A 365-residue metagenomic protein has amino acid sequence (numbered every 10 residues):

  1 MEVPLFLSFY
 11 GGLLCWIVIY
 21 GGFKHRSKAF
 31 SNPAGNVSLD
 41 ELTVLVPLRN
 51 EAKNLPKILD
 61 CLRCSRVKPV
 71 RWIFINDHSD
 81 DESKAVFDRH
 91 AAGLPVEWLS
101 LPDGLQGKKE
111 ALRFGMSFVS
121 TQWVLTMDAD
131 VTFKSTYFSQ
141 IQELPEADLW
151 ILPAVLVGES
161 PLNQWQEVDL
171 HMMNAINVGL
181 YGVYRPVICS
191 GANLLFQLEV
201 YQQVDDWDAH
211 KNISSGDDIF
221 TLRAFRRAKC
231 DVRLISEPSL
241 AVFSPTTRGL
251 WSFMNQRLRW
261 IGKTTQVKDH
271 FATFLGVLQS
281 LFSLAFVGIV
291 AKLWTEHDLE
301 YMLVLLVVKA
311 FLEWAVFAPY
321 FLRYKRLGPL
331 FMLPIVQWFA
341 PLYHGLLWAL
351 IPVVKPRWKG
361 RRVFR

Functional and structural regions predicted by a protein language model:
M1-N36: N-terminal membrane-anchoring/stem segments of glycan-assembly enzymes
Y10, S100, L105-A111, G115 (+5 more regions): Long helical/loop segments within the catalytic core of UDP-sugar-dependent glycosyltransferases, especially the large
K24, N36, L275, Q279-K355: Membrane-embedded multi-pass helical conduit in multi-pass membrane proteins, especially envelope-biosynthetic
D60-P69: Short, acidic, metal-binding catalytic loop of nucleotide-sugar glycosyltransferases
C61, N76-A85, D103-G104, V131-T132: A conserved acidic beta->alpha catalytic loop
E82, A129-L144: Acidic donor-binding/catalytic loop of UDP-sugar-dependent glycosyltransferases, especially processive GT2
V124: Short aromatic/hydrophobic "clamp" motif used to bind/position activated sugar donors
L149-M173, Q202, D208-A272: Catalytic donor/gating beta->alpha subdomain of glycosyltransferases that bind UDP-sugars
